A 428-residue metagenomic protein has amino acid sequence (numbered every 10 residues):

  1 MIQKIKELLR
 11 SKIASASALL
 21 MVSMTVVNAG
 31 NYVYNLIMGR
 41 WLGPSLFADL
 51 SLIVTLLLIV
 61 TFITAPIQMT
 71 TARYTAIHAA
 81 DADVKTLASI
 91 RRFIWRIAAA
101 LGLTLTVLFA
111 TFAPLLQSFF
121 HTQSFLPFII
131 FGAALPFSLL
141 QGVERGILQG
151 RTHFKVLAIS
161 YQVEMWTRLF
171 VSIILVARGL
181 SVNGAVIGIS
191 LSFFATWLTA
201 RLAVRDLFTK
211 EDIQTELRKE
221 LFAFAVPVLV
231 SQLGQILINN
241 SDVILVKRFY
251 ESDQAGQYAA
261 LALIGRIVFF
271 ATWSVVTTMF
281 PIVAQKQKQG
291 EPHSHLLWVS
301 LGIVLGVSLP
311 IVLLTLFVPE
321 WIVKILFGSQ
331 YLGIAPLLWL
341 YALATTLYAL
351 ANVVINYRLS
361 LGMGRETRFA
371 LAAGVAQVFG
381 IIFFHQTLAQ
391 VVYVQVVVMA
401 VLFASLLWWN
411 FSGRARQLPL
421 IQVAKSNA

Functional and structural regions predicted by a protein language model:
M1-I13, K155-I159, V182-G188, L198-N239 (+2 more regions): Interhelical loop/hinge segments that connect adjacent transmembrane helices in multipass membrane
S11-M69, A110, V226-S252: Signature of the first transmembrane helix
K12-V27, I53, T64-P114, L126 (+1 more regions): Membrane-water interface segments that mark the loop-to-transmembrane alpha-helix transition
A14, A113-F131, S252, L316-T346: Interfacial segments at transmembrane-helix termini and the short loops linking adjacent helices
S51, I129, A158-D206, A389-S412: Hydrophobic alpha-helical transmembrane segments
V54-A65, Q235, Y258-T277, V307 (+2 more regions): Transmembrane helix-bundle signature of multi-pass secondary active exporters and lipid flippases
A65-D81, G150, L261, G265-G290 (+1 more regions): Helix-loop junctions and terminal segments of transmembrane helices in multi-pass membrane transport/translocation
F137-I159, Q285, L343-F369: Membrane-interface junctions at transmembrane-helix termini in multi-pass inner-membrane proteins
